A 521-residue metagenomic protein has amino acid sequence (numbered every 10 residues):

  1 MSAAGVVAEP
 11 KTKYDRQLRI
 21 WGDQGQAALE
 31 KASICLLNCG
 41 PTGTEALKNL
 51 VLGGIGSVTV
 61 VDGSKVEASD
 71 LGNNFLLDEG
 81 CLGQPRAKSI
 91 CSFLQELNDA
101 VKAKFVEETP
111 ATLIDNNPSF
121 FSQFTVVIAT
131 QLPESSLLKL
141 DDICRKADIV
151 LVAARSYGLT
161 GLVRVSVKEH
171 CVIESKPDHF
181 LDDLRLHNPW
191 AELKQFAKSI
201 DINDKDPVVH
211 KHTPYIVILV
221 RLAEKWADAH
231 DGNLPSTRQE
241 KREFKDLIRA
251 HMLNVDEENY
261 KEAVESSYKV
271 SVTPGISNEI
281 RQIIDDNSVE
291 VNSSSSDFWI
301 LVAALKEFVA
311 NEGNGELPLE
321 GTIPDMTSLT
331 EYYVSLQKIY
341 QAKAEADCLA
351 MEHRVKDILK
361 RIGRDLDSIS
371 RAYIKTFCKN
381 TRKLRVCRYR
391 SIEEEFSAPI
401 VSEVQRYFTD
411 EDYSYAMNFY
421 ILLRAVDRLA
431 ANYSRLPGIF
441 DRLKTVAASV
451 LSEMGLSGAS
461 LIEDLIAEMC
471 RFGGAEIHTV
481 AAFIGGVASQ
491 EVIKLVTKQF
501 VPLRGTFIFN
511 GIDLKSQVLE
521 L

Functional and structural regions predicted by a protein language model:
M1-L521: Adenine nucleotide-associated cytosolic modules
